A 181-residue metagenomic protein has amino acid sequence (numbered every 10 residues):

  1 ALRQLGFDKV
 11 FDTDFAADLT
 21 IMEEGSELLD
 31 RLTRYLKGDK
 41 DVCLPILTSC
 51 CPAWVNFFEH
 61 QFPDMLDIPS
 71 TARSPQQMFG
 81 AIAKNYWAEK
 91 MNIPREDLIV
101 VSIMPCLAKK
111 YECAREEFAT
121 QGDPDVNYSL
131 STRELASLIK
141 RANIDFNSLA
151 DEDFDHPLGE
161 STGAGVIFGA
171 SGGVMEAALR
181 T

Functional and structural regions predicted by a protein language model:
A1-T181: Iron-sulfur-associated redox domains of electron-transfer enzymes in respiratory and anaerobic energy metabolism
